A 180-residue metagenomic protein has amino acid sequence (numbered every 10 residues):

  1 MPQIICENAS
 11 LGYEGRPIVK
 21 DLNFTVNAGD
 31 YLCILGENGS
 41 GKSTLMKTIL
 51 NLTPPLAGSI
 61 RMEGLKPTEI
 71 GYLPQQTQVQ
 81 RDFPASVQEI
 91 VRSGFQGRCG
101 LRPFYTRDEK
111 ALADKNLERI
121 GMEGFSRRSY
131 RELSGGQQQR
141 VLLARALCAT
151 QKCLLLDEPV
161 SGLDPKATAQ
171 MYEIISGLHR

Functional and structural regions predicted by a protein language model:
I4, V19-D21, S126: Conserved structural motif at the start of ABC-family nucleotide-binding domains
L35-E37: The feature captures the beta-strand-to-loop junction immediately N-terminal to the Walker
L50: Helix-to-loop junction immediately C-terminal to a conserved catalytic motif
P55-I70: Conserved ABC transporter NBD signature motif
R107-F125: Conserved ABC ATPase "signature" region
S129-L133, Q137: Conserved ABC ATPase signature
L154-E158: Catalytic Walker B motif of ABC-type/P-loop ATPase nucleotide-binding domains
